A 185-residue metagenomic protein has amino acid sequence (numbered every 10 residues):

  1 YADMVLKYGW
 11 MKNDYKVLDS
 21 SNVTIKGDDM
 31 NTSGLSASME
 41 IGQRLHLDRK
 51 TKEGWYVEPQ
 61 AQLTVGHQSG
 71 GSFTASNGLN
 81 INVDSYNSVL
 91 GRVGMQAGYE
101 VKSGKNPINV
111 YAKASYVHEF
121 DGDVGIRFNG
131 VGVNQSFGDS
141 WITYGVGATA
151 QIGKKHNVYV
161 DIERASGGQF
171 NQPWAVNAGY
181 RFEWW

Functional and structural regions predicted by a protein language model:
Y1-W185: Membrane translocator/pore-forming domains, dominated by Gram-negative outer-membrane beta-barrels
